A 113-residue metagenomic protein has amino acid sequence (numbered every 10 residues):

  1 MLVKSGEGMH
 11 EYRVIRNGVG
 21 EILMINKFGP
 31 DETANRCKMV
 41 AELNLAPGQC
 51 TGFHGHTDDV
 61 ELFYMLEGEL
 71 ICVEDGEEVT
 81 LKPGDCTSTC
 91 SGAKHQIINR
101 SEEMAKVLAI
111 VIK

Functional and structural regions predicted by a protein language model:
M1-C37: A short, N-terminal "cap"/entry segment at the start of jelly-roll beta-barrel domains of the cupin/DSBH fold
N26-F28, A41-T57, S91: Conserved short histidine dyad/triad with adjacent acidic residue
E42-L43, S88, E103-K113: A short hydrophobic beta-strand segment most commonly corresponding to one strand of the jelly-roll/cupin
C50-T51, G68-V73: Short beta-strand segments in beta-sandwich/barrel cores
D58-V60, Y64-L70: Glycine- and acidic-residue-biased ligand/ion/polar-headgroup-sensing regions
G76-S91: Short acidic-glycine-tyrosine-enriched beta hairpin
I98-R100: Asparagine-centered strand-capping/turn motif at beta-strand->loop junctions
